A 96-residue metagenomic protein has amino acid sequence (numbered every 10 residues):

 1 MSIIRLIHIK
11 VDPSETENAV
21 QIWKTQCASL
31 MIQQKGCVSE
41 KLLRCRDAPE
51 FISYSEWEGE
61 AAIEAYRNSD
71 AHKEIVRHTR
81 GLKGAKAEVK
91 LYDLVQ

Functional and structural regions predicted by a protein language model:
M1-S2, H8-K10, V38-P49, R77-Q96: Glycine-rich beta-strand-turn "strand-cap" elements at beta-sheet edges
K10, Y54-E56: Short hydrophobic/aromatic beta-strand micro-patches that form the beta-sheet surface supporting nucleotide- or nucleic
K10-W23: Short, surface-exposed ligand-recognition loops at beta-strand->loop->(often short) alpha-helix junctions that present
P13-E15, R46, A61: Feature marks short, surface-exposed loop/turn motifs that line or immediately flank catalytic pockets and channel
E17-A19, E50-I52, I63-A65: Short acidic, gly/pro-rich beta-turn/loop elements at beta-sheet edges and active-site/ligand-binding grooves
T25, S29-V38, E56-K90: An amphipathic, aromatic/His-enriched active-site/gating alpha helix that lines ligand/cofactor pockets
